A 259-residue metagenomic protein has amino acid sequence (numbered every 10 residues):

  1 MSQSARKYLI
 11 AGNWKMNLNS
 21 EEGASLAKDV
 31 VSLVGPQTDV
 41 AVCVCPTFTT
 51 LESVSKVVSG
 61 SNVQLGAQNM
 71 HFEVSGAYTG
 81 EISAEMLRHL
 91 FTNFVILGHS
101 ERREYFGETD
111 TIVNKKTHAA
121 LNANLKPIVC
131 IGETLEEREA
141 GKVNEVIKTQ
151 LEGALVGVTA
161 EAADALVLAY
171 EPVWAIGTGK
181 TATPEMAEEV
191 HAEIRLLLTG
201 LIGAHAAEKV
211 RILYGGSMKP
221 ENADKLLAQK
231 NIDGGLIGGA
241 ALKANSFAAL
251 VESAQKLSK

Functional and structural regions predicted by a protein language model:
M1-K259: Active-site loop-to-helix "anion-binding N-cap" substructures in soluble metabolic enzymes
